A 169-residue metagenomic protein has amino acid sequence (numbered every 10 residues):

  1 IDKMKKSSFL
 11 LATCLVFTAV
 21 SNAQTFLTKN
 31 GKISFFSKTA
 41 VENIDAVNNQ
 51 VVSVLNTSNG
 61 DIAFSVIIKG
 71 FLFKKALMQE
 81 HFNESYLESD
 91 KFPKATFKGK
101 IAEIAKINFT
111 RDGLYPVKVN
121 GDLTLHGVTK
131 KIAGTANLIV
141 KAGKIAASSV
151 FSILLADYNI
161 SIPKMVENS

Functional and structural regions predicted by a protein language model:
I1-F26: Bacterial Sec-dependent N-terminal signal peptides
A23-S169: Low-complexity, acidic/polar, glycine-enriched regions of mature
